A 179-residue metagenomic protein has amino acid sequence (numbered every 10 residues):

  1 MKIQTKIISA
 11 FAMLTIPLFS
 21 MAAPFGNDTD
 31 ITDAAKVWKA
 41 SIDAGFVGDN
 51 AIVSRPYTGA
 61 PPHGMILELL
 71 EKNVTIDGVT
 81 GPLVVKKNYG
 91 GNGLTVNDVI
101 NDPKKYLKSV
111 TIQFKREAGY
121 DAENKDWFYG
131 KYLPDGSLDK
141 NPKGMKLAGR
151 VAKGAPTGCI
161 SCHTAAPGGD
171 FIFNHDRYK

Functional and structural regions predicted by a protein language model:
M1-F11: Bacterial N-terminal signal peptides that target proteins for export
I7, L70-N73, F128: A residue-level detector for conformationally permissive "hinge/kink" positions
P17-S20: N-terminal signal peptide c-region/cleavage motif recognized by signal peptidases
A23-G93: N-terminal secretory signal peptides
P24-T29, I76, T80-K179: Sequence context surrounding c-type heme c attachment/ligation sites in exported
